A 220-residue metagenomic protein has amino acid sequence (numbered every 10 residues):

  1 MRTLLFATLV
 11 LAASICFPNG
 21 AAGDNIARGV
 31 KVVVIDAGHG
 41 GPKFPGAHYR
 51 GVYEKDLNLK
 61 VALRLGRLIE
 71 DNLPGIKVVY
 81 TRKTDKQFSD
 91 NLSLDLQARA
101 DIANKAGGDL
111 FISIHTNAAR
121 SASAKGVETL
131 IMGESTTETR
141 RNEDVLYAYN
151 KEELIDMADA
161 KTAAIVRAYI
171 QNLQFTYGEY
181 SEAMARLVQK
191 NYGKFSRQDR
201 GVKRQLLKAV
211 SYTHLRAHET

Functional and structural regions predicted by a protein language model:
M1-L5: Positively charged n-region of N-terminal signal peptides that target proteins for export
A7-S14: Bacterial N-terminal signal peptides
A22-V34, H39-D156: Catalytic-core regions of hydrolytic enzymes
M157-V166, A183, Y192-Y212: Short catalytic/ligand-gating loop segments at beta-alpha or beta-beta junctions within enzyme catalytic domains
V166-F175: Short glycine/proline- and acidic residue-enriched helix-loop micro-motifs that form flexible lids or anion-recognition
T176-M184: Acidic, glycine-rich loop-and-strand cores that form catalytic or ligand-binding grooves in diverse globular domains
T213-T220: Conserved small/polar residues in nucleotide/adenosyl-binding loops
